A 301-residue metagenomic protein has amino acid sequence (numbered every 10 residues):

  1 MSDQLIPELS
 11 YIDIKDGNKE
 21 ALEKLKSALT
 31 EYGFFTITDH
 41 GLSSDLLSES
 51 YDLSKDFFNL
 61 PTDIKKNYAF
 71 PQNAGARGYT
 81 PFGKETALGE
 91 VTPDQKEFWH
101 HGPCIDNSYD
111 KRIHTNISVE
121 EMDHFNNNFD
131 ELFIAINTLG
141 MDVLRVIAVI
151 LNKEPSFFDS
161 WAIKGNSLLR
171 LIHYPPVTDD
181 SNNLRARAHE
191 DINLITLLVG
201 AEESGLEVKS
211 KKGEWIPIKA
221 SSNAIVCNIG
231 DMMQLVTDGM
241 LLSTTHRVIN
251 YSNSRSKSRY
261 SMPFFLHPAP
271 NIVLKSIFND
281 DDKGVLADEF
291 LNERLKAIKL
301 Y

Functional and structural regions predicted by a protein language model:
M1-Y301: Peripheral, non-catalytic segments flanking oxidoreductase cores
